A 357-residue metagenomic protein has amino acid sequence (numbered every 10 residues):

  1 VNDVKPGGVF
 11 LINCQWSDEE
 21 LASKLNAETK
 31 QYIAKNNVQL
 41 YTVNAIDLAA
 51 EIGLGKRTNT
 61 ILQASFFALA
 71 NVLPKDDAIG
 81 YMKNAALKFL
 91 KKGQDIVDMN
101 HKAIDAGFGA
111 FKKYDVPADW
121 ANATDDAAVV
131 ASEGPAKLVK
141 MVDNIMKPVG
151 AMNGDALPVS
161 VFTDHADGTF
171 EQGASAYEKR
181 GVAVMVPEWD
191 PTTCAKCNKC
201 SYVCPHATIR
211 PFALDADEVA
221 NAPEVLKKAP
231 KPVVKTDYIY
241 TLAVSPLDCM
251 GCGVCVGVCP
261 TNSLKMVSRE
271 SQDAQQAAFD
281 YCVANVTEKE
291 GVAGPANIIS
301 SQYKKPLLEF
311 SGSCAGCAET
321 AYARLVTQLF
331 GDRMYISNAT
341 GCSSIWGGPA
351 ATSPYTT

Functional and structural regions predicted by a protein language model:
V1-V149, V219-E224: Active-site cofactor/cluster-binding pocket
A78, M82, G93-C249, V256-Y335 (+1 more regions): Ferredoxin-type iron-sulfur electron-transfer modules and their immediate structural context
